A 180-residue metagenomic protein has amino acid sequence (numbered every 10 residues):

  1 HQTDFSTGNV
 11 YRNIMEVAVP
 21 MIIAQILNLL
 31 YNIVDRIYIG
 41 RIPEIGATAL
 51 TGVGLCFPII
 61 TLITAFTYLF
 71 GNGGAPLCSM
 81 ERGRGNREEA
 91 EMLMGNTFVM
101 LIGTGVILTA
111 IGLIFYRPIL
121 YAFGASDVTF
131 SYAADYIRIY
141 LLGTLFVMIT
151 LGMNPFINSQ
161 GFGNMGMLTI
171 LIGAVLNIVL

Functional and structural regions predicted by a protein language model:
H1-A18, C78-L145, V179: Short alpha-helical transmembrane segments in multi-pass integral membrane proteins
T7, Y11-L30, V34, I59-F66 (+2 more regions): Residue-level signal for short hydrophobic patches within transmembrane helices of multi-pass membrane transporters
A18, Q25, G54-F57, L101 (+4 more regions): Residue-level recognition of transmembrane alpha-helices in multi-pass small-molecule transporters/permeases
M21, Q25, I37, P76 (+2 more regions): Transmembrane alpha-helix boundary and packing residues in multipass membrane permease domains and related
R36, A47-L50, R87, Y116 (+2 more regions): Membrane-helix interface/capping residues of multi-pass secondary transporters
I39-T61, V128-Y132: Interfacial/gating helices of multi-pass transporter permease domains
L50-A110, V147-G166: Small-residue-rich hydrophobic transmembrane alpha-helices
G112, M165-L180: Alpha-helical transmembrane segments of multi-pass membrane transporters and transport-associated inner-membrane enzymes
